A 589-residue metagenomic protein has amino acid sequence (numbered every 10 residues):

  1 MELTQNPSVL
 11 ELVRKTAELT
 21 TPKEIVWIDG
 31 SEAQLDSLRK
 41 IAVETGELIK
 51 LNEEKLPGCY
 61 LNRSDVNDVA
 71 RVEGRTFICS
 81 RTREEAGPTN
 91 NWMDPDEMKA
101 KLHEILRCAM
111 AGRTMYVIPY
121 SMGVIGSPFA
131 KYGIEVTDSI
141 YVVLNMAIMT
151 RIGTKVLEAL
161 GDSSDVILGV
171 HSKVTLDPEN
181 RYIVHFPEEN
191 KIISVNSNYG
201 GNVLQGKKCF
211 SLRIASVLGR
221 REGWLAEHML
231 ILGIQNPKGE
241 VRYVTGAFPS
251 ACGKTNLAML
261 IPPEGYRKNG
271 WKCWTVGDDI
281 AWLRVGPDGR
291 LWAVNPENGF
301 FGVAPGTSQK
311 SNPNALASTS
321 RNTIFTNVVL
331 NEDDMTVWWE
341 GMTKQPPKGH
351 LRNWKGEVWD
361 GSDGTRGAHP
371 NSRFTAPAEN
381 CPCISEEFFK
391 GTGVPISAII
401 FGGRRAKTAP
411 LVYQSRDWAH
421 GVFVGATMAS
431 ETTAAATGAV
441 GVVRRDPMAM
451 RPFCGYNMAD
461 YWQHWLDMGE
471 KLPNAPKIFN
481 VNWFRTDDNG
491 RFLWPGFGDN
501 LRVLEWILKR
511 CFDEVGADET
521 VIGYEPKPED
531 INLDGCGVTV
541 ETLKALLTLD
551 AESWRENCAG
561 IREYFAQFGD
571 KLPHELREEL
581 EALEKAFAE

Functional and structural regions predicted by a protein language model:
M1-C252, P262-E589: Conserved internal helical-beta-strand scaffold that buttresses enzyme catalytic cores
L257: Hydrophobic positions on the alpha1 helix immediately C-terminal to the Walker A/P-loop
